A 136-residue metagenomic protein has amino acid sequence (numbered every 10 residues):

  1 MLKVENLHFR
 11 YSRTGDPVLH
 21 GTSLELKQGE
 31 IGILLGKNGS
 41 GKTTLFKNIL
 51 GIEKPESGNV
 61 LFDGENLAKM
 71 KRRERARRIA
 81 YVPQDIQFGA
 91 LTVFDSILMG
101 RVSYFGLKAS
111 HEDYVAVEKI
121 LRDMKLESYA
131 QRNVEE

Functional and structural regions predicted by a protein language model:
M1-V4, H8-G21, E25-I33, K69-K71: A short, flexible loop at the N-terminus of ABC-type nucleotide-binding domains that lies
S12-R13, L98-D113, D123: ABC-type ATPase nucleotide-binding domains, specifically the catalytic core motifs of the NBD
I33, R73-F94, L98: ABC nucleotide-binding domain signature
L35-K37: The feature captures the beta-strand-to-loop junction immediately N-terminal to the Walker
L50: Helix-to-loop junction immediately C-terminal to a conserved catalytic motif
G58-N66, R75: Conserved ABC transporter NBD signature motif
E112-A130: Conserved ABC ATPase "signature" region
N133-E136: Conserved ABC ATPase signature
